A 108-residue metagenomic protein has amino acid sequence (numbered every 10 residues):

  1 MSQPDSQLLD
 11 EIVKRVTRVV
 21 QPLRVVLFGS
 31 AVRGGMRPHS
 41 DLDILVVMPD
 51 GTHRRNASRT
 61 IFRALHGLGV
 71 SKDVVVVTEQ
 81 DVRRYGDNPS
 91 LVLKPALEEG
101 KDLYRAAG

Functional and structural regions predicted by a protein language model:
M1-R24, V32-P38, P49-G108: Catalytic core of pol beta-like nucleotidyltransferases
S40-L42: Short, conserved active-site loops that position catalytic residues or coordinate cofactors/metal ions across diverse
L45-V47: Short hydrophobic/aromatic beta-strand micro-patches that form the beta-sheet surface supporting nucleotide- or nucleic
